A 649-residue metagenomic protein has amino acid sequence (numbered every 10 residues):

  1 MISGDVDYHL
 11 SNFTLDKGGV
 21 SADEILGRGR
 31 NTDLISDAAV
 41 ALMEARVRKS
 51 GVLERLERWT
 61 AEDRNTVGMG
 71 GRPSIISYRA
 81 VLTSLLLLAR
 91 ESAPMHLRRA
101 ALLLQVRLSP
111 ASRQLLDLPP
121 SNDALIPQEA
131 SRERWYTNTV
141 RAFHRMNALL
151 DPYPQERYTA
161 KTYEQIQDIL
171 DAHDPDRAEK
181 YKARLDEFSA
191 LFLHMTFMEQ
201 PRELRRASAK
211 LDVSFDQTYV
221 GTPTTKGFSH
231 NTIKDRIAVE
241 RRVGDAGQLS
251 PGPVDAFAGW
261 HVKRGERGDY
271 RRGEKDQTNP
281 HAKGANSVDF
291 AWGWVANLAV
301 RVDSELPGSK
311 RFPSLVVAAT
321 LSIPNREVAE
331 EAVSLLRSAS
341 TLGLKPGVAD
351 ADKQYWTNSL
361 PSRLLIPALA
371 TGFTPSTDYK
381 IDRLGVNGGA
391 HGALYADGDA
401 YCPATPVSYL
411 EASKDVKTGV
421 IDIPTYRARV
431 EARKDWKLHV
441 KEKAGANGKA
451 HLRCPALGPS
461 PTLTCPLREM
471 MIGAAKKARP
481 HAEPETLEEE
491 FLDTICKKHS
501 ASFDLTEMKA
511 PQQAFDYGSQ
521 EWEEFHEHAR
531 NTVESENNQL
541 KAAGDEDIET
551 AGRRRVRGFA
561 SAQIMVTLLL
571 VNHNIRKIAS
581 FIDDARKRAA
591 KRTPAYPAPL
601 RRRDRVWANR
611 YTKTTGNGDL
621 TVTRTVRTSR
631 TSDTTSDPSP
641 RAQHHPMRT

Functional and structural regions predicted by a protein language model:
M1-A93, P110-A183, E187-A190, G616-R624 (+3 more regions): Dynamic "connector" segments at or just before major functional cores
L56, P73-T83, R99-V106, S112-L116 (+4 more regions): Polybasic low-complexity intrinsically disordered regions
T66-R79, S287-D289, H528, R554-I564: Structural motif
G221-T224, F228-K283, H439-D516: Long, low-complexity, polar/charged, intrinsically disordered or flexibly structured peripheral segments
R383-A393: Short, charged, surface-exposed secondary-structure boundary motifs
H391-A444, A450-R453, G458, E507-R555: Short amphipathic alpha-helical "interface-anchor" segments enriched in bulky aromatics
K414-E483, Y596-T649: Intrinsic low-complexity, glycine/proline- and repeat-rich, mixed-charge intrinsically disordered regions appended
F525-K613: Basic, amphipathic alpha-helical segments enriched in Lys/Arg and hydrophobic/aromatic residues
